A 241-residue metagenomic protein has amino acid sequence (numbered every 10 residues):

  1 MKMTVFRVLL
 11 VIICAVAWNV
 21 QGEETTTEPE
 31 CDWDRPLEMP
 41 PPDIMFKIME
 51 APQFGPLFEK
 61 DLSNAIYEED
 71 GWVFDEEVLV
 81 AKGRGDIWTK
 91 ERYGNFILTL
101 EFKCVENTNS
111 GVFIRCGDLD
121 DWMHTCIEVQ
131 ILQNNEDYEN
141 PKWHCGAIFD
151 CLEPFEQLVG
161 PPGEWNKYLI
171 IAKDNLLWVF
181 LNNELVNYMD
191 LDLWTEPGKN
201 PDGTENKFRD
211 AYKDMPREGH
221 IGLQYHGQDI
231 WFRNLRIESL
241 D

Functional and structural regions predicted by a protein language model:
K2-V11: Sec-dependent signal peptide recognition, specifically the positively charged N-region followed immediately by
V11-N19: Hydrophobic h-region of N-terminal signal peptides that target proteins for export in Gram-negative bacteria
E23-D241: Carbohydrate-interacting regions of secretory-pathway proteins
